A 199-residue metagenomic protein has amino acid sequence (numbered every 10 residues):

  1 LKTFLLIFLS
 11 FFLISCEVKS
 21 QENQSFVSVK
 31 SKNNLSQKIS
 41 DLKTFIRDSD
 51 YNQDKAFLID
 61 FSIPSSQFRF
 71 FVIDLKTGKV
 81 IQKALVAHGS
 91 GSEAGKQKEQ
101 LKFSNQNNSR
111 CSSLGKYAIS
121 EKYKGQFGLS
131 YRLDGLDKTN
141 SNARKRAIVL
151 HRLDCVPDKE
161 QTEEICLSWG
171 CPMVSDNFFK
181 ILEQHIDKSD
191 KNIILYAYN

Functional and structural regions predicted by a protein language model:
L1-Q24: Bacterial Sec-dependent N-terminal signal peptides
V18-W169, D176-D187, I193, N199: Cell wall/extracellular polymer interaction/catalysis modules
